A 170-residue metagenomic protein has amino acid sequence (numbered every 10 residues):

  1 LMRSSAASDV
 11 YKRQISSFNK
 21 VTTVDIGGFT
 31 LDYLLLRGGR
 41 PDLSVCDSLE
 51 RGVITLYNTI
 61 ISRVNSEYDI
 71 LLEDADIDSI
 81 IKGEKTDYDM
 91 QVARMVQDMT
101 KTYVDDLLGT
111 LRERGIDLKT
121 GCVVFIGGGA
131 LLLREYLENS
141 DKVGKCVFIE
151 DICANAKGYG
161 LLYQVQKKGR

Functional and structural regions predicted by a protein language model:
L1-Y11: Single conserved hydrophobic/aromatic residue that forms the stacking wall/gate of nucleotide- or nucleobase-binding
R13-R40, I60: Gly/Thr-rich phosphate-binding beta-strand-loop-beta motif of the actin/hexokinase/Hsp70
L34-D76: Glycine-rich phosphate-binding loop plus the immediately following alpha-helix
D76-T120: Adenine-nucleotide phosphate-binding core of ATP-dependent small-molecule kinases
K119-E138: Glycine-rich phosphate-binding loops at beta-strand->alpha-helix junctions
S140-G158: Conserved phosphate-binding/catalytic loops in two-lobed NTP-binding clefts
Y163-R170: Short, hydrophobic alpha-helical segments
